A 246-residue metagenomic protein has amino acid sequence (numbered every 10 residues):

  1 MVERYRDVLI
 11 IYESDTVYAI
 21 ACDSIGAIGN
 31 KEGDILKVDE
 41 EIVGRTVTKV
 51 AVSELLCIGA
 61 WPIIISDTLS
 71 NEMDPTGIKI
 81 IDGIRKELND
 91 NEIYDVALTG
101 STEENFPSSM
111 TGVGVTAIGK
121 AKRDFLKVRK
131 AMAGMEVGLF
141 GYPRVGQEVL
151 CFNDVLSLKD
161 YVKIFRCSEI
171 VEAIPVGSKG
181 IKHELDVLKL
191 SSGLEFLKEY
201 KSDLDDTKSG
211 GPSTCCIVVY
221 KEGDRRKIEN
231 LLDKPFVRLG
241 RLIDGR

Functional and structural regions predicted by a protein language model:
M1-I80, R85-K130, M135-G141: Glycine-rich phosphate/pyrophosphate-binding loop regions near the starts of catalytic domains
I25-N30, G146-E148, D224-I228, R246: Short, surface-exposed beta-strand/loop "edge" segments at domain boundaries and coil↔beta transitions
E32, R45-K49, S109-A117, K127-K189: Conserved mixed alpha/beta catalytic, RNA-binding, or beta-rich assembly cores of soluble enzyme, regulatory
V38-K49, D74-I78, D154-L158, S178-H183 (+3 more regions): Electropositive phosphate-/nucleotide-binding environments in soluble metabolic enzymes
L55, Y161-F165, I228: Generic structural signal for hydrophobic
I65-N71, P143-Q147, D206, S213: Active-site-proximal beta-alpha loop/turn segments in soluble metabolic enzymes
G83-Y94, C167-R246: Glycine-/charge-enriched secondary-structure boundary and capping motifs
K120-K122, R144-V145, G223, D244: Short, glycine-/Ser/Thr-/acidic-enriched flexible segments
